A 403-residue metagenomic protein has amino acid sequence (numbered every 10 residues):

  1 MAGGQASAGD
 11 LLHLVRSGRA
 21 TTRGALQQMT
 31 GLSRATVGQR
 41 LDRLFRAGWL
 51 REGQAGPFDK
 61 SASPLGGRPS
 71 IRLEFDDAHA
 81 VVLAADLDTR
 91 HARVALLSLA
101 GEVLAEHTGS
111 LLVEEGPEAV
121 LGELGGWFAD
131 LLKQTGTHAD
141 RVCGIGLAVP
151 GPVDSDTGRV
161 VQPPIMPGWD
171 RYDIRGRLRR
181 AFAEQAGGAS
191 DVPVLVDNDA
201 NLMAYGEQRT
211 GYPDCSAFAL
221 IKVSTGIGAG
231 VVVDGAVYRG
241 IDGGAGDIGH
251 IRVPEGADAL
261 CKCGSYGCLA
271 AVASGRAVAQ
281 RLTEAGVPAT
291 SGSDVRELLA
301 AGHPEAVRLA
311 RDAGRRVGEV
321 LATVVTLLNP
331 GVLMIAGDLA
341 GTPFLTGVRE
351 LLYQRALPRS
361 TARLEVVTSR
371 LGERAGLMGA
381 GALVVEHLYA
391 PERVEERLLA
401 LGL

Functional and structural regions predicted by a protein language model:
M1-T108, G116-G125, A129-H138, E255 (+2 more regions): ATP-binding/phosphotransfer module of carbohydrate and carboxylate kinases, centering on a glycine-rich
S17-G18, T210, S224: Short helix-capping/turn signature of helix-turn-helix
E52-G53, P193-N198, V231: General beta-strand structural signal in soluble alpha/beta enzymes
R72, V82-D86, V142-G146, F218-K222 (+2 more regions): Short glycine-aspartate micro-motif
A85, N198, I221, I241 (+1 more regions): Active-site flanking residues adjacent to catalytic metal/cofactor-binding acidic residues
S98, S155, V232: Short, acidic, Ser/Thr-enriched surface-loop or helix-capping motifs
V103-A217, F344-Q354: Glycine-rich phosphate-binding loop and adjoining helix at the ATP-binding site of ATP-dependent phosphoryl-transfer
D214-V272: Glycine-rich phosphate-binding loop of actin/hexokinase-like ATP-binding domains
